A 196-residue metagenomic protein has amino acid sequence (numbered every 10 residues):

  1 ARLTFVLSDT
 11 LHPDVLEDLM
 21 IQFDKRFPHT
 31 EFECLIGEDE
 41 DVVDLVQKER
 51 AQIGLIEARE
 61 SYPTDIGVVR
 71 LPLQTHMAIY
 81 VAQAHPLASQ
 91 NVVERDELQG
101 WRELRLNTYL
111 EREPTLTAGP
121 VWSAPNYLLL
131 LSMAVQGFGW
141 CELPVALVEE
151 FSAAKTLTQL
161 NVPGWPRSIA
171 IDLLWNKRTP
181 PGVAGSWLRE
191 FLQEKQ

Functional and structural regions predicted by a protein language model:
R2-V6, G54, Y80, L104 (+2 more regions): Short, well-ordered beta-strand segments
R2-Y62: Central regulatory/effector-binding core of bacterial HTH transcription factors
F5, F23, V46, Q52 (+6 more regions): Residue-level signal for nonpolar/aromatic packing positions in well-ordered secondary structure
D9, I36, P163, W175-R178: Short loop or secondary-structure boundary microenvironments that flank and position key functional residues
V15, L19, Q90-E94, P180-E194: Short amphipathic alpha-helical coupling segments at ligand-binding clamshell hinges and other catalytic/signaling
S61, D65-F138, L143, L147-S168 (+2 more regions): C-terminal regulatory
Y80-P86, A170-V183: A bilobed periplasmic-binding-protein/Venus flytrap-type ligand-binding module shared by bacterial periplasmic
